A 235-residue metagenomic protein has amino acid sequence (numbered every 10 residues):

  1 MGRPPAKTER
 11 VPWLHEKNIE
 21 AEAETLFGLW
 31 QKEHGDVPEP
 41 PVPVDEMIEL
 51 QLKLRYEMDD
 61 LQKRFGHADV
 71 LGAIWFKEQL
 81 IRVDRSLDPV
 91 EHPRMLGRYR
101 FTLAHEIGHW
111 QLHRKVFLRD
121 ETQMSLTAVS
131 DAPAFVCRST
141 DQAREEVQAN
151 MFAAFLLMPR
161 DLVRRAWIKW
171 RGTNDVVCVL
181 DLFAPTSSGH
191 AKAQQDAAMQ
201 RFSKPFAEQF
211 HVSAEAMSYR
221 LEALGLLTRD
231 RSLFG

Functional and structural regions predicted by a protein language model:
M1-G235: Active-site hotspot residues in diverse enzymes, especially metal/ion-binding acidic/histidine motifs
